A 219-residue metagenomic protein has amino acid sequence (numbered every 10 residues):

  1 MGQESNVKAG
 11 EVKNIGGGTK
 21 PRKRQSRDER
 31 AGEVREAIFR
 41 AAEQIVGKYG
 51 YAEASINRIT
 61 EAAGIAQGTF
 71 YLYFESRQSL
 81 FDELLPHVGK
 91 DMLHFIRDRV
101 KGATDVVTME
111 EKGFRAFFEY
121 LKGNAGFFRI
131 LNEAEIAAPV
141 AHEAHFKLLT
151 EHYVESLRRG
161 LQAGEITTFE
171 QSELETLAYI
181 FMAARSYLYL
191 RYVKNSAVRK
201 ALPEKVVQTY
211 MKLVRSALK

Functional and structural regions predicted by a protein language model:
M1-Y49, I56-A62, S79: Basic, helix-initiating cap at the start of DNA-binding domains
E33-Q44, K48, A62, S79-R99 (+6 more regions): Alpha-helical structural segments
K48-A52, A103, N124, A163: Short coil/turn segments at alpha/beta junctions that flank glycine-rich nucleotide-binding fingerprints
G64-F74: Short hydrophobic/aromatic patch on the recognition helix
K90-L93, P139-E165, L174-A183, Y187 (+2 more regions): Amphipathic alpha-helical packing segments from all-alpha helical-bundle domains
R99, R115-K122, N132-E135, L213-A217: Helix-loop "lid/cap" segments that line or gate small-molecule binding pockets
M109, Y120-V140, Y187-K194: Amphipathic alpha-helical segments used for helix-helix packing
